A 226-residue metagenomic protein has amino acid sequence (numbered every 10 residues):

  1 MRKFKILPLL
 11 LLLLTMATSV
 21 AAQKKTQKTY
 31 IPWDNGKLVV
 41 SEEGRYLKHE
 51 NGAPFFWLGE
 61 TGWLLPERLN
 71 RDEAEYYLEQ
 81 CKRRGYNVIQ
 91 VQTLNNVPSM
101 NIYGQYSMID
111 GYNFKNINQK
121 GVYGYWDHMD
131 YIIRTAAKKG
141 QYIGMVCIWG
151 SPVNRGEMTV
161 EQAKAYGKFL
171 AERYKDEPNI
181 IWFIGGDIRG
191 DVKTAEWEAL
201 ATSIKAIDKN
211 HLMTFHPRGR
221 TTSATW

Functional and structural regions predicted by a protein language model:
M1-K25: Bacterial Sec-dependent N-terminal signal peptides
T26-W226: Active-site mouth of glycoside hydrolases
